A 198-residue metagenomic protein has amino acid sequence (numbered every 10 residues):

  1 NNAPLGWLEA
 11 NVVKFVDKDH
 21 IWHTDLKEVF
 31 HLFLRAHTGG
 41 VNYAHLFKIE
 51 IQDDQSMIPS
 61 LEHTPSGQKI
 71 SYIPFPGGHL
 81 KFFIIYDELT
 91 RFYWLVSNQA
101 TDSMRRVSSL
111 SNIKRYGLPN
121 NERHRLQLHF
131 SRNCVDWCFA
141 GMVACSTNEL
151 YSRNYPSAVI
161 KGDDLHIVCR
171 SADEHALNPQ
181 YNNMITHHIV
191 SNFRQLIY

Functional and structural regions predicted by a protein language model:
N1-E9, V13-P76, D87-F92, N98-E149 (+2 more regions): Beta-rich carbohydrate-recognition and catalytic domains
E9-N11, K81-F83, Y155-S157: Conserved beta-strand position repeated once per blade in WD40 beta-propeller domains
H79-K81, R123, R153: Transmembrane beta-barrel architecture of outer membranes
L150, Y155-V159, H166: C-terminal structured interaction module
